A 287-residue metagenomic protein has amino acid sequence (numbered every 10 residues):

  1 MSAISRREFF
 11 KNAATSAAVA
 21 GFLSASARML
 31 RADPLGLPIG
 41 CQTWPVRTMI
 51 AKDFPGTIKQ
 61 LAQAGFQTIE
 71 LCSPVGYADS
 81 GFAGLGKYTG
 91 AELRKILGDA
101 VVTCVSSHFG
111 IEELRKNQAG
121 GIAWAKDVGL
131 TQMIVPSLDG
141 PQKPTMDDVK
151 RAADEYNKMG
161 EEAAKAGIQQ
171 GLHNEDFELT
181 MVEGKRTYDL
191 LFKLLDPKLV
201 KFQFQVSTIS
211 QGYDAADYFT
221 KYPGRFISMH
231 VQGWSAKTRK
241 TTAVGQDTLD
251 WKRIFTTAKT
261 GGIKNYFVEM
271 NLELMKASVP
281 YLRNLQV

Functional and structural regions predicted by a protein language model:
S2-A3, R7-S24, R28-G40, R47-Q67 (+2 more regions): Histidine-acidic metal/acid-base catalytic patches
A13-T15, G21, V75, I96 (+2 more regions): Active-site acidic/histidine proton-transfer and metal-coordination neighborhood in alpha/beta enzyme cores
G40-K52, S106-R115: Active-site mouth loops of central-metabolism enzymes
C41, L71, S107, V135 (+4 more regions): Conserved beta-strand positions
W44, P74, E112, L138 (+2 more regions): Flexible loop residues that form catalytic and substrate-binding hotspots at small-molecule/glycan-binding clefts
F54, A83-G86, G90, Q142-V149 (+4 more regions): Flexible, glycine- and charge-enriched loops at secondary-structure boundaries
E70-E92: Glycine-rich, proline-tolerant flexible connector loops at the mouths of alpha/beta enzymes
Y77-G81, P141-T145, K237-T241: A short acidic, helix-capping loop that chelates divalent metal ions and anchors anionic groups
